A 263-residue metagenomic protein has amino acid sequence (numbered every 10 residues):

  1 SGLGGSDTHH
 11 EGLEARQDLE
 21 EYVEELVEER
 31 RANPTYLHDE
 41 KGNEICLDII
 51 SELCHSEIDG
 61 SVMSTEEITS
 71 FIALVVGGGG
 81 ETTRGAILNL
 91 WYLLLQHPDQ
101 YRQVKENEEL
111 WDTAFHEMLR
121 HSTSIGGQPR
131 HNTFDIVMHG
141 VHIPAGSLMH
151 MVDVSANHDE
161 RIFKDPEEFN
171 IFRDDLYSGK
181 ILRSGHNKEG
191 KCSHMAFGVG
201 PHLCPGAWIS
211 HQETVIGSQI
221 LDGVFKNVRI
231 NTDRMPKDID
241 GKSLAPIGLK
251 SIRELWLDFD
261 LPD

Functional and structural regions predicted by a protein language model:
S1-D263: Cytochrome P450
